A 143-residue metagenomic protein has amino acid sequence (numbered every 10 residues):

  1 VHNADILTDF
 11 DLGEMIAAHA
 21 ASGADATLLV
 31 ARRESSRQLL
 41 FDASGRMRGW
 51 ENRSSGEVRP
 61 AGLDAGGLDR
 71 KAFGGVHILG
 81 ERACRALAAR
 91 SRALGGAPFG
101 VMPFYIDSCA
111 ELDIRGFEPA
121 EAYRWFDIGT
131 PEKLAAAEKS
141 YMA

Functional and structural regions predicted by a protein language model:
V1, A26-L29, G116: Structural beta-sheet core signal
V1-L7: Short beta-strand-to-loop acidic/aromatic patch adjacent to the donor-nucleotide binding site
L7, G13-A20, R33-E34, R46-A143: Catalytic-core segments of class I nucleotidyltransferases/pyrophosphorylases that form NMP-activated intermediates
S22-R32, R37: A short, conserved acidic/glycine-rich loop-to-beta-strand motif that forms the donor nucleotide-sugar/metal
